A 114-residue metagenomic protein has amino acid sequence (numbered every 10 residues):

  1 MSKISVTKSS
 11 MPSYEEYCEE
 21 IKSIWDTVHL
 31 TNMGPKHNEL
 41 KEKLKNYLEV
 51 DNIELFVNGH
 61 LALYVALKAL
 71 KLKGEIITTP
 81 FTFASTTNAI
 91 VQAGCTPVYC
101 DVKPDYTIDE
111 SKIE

Functional and structural regions predicted by a protein language model:
M1-L30: N-terminal "arm"/small-domain region of PLP-dependent enzymes with the aminotransferase-like
K8, H29-M33, D101-D105: Short, flexible loop segments at the rims of nucleotide/cofactor-binding pockets, characterized by
P12, E39, L61, A84-S85 (+1 more regions): Short alpha-helical
E15-D26, P35-E49, S111-E114: Replace "anionic and nucleotidyl ligands
M33-E75, A89-Q92, Y99: Phosphate-binding glycine-rich loop
K68-E114: PLP-dependent aminotransferase-like
